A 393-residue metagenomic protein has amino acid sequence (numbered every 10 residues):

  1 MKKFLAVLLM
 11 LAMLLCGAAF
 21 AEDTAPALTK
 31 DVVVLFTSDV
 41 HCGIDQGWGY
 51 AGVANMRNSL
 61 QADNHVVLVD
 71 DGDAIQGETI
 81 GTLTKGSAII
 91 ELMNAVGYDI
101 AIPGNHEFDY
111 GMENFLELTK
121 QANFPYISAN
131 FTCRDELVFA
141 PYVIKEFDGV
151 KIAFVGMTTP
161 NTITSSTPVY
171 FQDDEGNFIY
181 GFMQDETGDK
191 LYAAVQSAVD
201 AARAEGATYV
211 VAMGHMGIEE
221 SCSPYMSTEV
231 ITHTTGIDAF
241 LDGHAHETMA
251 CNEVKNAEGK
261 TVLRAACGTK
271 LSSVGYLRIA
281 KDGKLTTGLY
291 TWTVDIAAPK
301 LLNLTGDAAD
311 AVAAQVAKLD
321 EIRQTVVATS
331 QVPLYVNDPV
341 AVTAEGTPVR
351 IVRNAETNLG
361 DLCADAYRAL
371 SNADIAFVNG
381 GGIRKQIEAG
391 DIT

Functional and structural regions predicted by a protein language model:
F4-A21: Sec-dependent N-terminal signal peptides of Gram-positive bacterial secreted proteins and lipoproteins
F4-L5, A280, A355, Q386: Small/flexible residues
L11, E22-V32, H41, N58-D63 (+1 more regions): Non-catalytic terminal accessory segments
M13-L14, G72-D73, G259, G346-T347: General secondary-structure edge motif
G17, G206, G288, N303-G306 (+2 more regions): Short, flexible coil/linker elements and helix-boundary hinge sites characteristic of intrinsically disordered
E22-P299, N303, N354, L359-A366: Acidic, metal/ion-coordinating pockets
